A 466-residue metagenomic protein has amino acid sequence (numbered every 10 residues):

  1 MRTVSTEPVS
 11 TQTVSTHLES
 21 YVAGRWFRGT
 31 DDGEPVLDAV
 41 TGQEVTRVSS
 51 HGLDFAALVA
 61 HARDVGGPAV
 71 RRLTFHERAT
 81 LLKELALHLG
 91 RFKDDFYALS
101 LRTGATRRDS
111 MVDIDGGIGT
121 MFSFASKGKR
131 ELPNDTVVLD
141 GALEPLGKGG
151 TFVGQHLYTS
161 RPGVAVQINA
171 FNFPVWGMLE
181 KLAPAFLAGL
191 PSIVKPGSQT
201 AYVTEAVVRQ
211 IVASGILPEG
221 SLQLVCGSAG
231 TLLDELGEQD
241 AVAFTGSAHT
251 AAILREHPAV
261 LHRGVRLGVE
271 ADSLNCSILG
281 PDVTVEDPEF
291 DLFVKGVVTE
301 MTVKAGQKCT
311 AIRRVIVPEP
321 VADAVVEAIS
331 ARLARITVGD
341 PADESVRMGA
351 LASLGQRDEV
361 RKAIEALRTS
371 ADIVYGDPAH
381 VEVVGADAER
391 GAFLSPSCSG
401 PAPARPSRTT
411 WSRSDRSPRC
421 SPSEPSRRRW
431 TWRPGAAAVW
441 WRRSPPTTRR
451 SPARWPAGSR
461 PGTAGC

Functional and structural regions predicted by a protein language model:
R2-G147, A352: N-terminal Rossmann-like NAD(P)+-binding subdomain of aldehyde/semialdehyde dehydrogenases
G42, R78, G189, L222 (+7 more regions): Residue-level signal for inorganic ion chemistry
Q43-T46, T80, I216-E219, Q239 (+2 more regions): Conserved C-terminal structural/oligomerization subdomain of aldehyde/semialdehyde dehydrogenase
E44-H51, G66-R71, P145-L146, V166-Q167 (+6 more regions): Short, well-ordered beta-strand elements within core beta-sheets of diverse protein domains
G66, V70, A86-K93, Y97-G104 (+14 more regions): Structural signal for hydrophobic packing residues in well-ordered secondary-structure cores of soluble enzyme domains
M121, T204-V207, E235-L236, L254 (+4 more regions): Hydrophobic packing residues within well-ordered alpha-helices of enzyme cores
L132-D291, S423: Rossmann-like NAD(P) dinucleotide-binding subdomain of oxidoreductase/dehydrogenase enzymes
A213, A241, T250-P403, R427: ALDH superfamily catalytic-core signature
